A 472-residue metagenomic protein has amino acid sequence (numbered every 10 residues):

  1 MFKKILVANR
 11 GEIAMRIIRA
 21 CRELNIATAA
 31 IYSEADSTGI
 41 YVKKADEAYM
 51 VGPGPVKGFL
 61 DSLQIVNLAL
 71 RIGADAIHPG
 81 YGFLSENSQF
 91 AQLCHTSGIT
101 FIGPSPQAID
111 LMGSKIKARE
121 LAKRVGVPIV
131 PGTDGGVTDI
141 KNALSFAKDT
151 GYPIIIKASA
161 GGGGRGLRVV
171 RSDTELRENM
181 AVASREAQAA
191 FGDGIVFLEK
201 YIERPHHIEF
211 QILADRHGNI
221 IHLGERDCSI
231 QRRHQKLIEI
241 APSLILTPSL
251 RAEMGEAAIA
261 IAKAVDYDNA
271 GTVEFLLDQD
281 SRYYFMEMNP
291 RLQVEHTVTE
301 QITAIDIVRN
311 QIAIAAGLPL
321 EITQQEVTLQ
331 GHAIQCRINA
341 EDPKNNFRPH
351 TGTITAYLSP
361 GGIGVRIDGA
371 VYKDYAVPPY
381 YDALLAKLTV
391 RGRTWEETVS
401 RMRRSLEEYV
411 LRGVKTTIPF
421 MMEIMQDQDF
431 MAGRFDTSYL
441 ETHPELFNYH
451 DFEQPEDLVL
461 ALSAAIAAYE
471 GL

Functional and structural regions predicted by a protein language model:
M1-V273, L277-N289, Q293: N-terminal beta-alpha lobe that positions the nucleotide/phosphoryl donor in ATP/NTP-coupled carboxylate activation
T297-L472: Catalytic cores of soluble metabolic enzymes centered on carboxylation/carboxyl-transfer
